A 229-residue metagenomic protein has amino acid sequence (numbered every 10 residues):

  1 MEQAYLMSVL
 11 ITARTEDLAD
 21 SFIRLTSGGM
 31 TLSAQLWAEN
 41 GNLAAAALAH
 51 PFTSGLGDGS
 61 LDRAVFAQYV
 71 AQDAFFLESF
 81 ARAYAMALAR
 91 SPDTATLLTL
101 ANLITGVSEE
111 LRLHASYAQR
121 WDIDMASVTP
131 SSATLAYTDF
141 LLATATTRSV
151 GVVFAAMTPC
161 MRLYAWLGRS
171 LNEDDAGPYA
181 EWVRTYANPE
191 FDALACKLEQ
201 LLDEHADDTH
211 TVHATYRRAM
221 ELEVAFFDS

Functional and structural regions predicted by a protein language model:
Q3: Cationic, low-complexity basic patches in intrinsically disordered or flexible, solvent-exposed regions
G28-T53, N188-K197: Acidic, low-complexity proline/glycine-rich segments
G41-A46, S60-R90, E109, A155-A165 (+1 more regions): Alpha-helical bundle segments that constitute or directly flank the non-heme di-iron/ferroxidase center
T53-D58, L141-A143, L202-A206: Short, charged/polar, low-complexity loop and linker segments that flank or interrupt alpha-helical bundles
A71, A95-E190, R217, E221: Active-site-proximal alpha-helical scaffolds that flank and shape metal-associated catalytic sites
D208-S229: Long hydrophobic alpha-helical segments typical of transmembrane helices together with their membrane-interfacial
